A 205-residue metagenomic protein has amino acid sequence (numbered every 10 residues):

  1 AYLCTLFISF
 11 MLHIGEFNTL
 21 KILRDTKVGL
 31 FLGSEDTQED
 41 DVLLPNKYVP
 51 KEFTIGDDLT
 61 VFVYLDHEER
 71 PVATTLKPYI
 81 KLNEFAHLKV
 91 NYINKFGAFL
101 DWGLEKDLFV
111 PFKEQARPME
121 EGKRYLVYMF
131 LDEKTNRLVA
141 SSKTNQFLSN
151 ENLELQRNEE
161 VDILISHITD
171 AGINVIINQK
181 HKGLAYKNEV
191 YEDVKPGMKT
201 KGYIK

Functional and structural regions predicted by a protein language model:
Y2-K205: Single-stranded RNA-binding regions, centering on S1/OB-family and related RNA-binding modules
